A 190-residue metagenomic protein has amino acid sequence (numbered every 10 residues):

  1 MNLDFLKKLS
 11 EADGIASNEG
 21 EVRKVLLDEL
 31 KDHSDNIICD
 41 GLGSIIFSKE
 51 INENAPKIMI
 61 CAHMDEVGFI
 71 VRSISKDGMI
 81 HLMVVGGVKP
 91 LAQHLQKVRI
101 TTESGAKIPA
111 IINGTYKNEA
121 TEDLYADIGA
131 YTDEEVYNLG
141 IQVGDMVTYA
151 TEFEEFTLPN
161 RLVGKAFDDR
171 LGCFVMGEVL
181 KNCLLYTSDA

Functional and structural regions predicted by a protein language model:
M1-S188: N-terminal hydrophobic/helix-forming segments and targeting peptides
